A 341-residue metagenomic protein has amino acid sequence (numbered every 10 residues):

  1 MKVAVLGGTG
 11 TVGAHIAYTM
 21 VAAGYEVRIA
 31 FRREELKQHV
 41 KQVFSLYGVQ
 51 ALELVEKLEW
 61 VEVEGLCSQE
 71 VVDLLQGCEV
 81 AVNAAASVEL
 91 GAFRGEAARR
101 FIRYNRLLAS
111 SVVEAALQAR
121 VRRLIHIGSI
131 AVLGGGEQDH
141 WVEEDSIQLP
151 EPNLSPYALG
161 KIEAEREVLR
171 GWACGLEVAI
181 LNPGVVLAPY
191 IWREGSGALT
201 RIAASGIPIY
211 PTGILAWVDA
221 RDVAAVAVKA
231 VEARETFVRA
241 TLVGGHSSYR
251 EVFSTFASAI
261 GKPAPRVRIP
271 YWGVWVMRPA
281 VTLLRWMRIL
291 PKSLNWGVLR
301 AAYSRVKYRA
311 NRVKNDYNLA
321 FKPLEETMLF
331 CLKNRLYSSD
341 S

Functional and structural regions predicted by a protein language model:
V3-Y25, A30: N-terminal Rossmann NAD(P)H-binding glycine-rich loop of SDR-like oxidoreductase domains
A30-E34, G65: N-terminal Rossmann-fold cofactor-binding loop
S45-L107: NAD(P)H-binding glycine-rich loop region in Rossmannoid oxidoreductase-like domains and their noncatalytic homologs
G95-P156: Conserved Rossmann-fold NAD(P)-dependent oxidoreductase catalytic core, especially the SDR/UDP-sugar
P152-A179: Active-site Tyr-X1-5-Lys
E163, E194-G195, P211-V231, V238: Substrate-positioning beta->alpha
G175-I180, G184-W217: NAD(P)-dependent short-chain dehydrogenase/reductase
V226-S293, A310, N315, K322-S341: Mid/C-terminal beta-alpha module of Rossmann-like enzyme folds, strongest in SDR-family dehydrogenases/epimerases
